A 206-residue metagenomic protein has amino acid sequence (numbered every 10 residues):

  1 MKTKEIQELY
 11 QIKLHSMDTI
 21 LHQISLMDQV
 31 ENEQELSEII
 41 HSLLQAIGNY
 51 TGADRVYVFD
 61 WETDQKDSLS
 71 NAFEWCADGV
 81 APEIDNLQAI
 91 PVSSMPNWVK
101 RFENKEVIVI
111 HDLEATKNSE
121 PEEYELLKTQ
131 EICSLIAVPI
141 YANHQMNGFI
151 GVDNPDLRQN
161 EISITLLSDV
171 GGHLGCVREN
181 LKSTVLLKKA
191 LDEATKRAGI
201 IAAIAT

Functional and structural regions predicted by a protein language model:
M1-I39, N180, V185-T206: Signal-transmission linkers at sensory-effector interfaces
Q29-A72, P82: Helix-loop-beta substructure at the N-terminus of cytosolic sensory domains that couple signal/ligand detection
Y57-E103, Q145-N147: GAF sensory/regulatory domain recognition with acknowledged cross-activation on helical regulatory dimers
V109-S134, N154: Signal-transducing coupling segments at domain and membrane junctions
Y124, A137, F149: Short hydrophobic/aromatic beta-strand element in the GNAT-like acyltransferase core that lines or flanks the acyl-donor
C133-Y141: A short, aliphatic-rich beta-strand micro-motif
A142, R158-E179: Amphipathic alpha-helical "output/dimerization" segments
G148-R158: Short beta-strand-to-loop transition segments that serve as allosteric relay/switch motifs in sensory/regulatory domains
